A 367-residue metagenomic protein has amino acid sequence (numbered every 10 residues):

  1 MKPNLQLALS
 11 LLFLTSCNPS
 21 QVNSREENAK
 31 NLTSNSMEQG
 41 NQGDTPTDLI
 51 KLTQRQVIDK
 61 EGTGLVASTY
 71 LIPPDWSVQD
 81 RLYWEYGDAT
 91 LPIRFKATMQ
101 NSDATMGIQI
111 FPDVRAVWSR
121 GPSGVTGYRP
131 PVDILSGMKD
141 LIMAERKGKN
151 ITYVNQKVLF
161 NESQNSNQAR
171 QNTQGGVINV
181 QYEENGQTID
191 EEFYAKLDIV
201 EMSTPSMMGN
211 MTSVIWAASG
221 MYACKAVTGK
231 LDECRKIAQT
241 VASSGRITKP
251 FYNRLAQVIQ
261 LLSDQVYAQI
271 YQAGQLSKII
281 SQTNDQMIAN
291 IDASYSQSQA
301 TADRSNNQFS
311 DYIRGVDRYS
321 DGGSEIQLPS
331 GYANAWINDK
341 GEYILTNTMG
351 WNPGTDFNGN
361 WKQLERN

Functional and structural regions predicted by a protein language model:
K2-S10: Sec-dependent signal peptide recognition, specifically the positively charged N-region followed immediately by
T15-S16: C-terminal motif of bacterial Sec signal peptides marking the signal peptidase cleavage site
S20-N28: Bacterial Sec signal peptide processing site at the extreme N-terminus
N28-Q56: N-terminal low-complexity, Pro/Thr/Ser-rich intrinsically disordered segments that act as propeptides or flexible
L65-W84, V241-K249: Proline-anchored loop/turn motifs at beta-strand termini and strand-loop-strand connectors
W76, G220-D264, W361: Surface-exposed amphipathic alpha-helical segments
L82-M221, A226-K230, I279-Q282, Q286 (+2 more regions): Conserved polar/disulfide-associated segments of primarily extracytoplasmic proteins
L255-I279: Charged, amphipathic alpha-helical linkers/stalks
